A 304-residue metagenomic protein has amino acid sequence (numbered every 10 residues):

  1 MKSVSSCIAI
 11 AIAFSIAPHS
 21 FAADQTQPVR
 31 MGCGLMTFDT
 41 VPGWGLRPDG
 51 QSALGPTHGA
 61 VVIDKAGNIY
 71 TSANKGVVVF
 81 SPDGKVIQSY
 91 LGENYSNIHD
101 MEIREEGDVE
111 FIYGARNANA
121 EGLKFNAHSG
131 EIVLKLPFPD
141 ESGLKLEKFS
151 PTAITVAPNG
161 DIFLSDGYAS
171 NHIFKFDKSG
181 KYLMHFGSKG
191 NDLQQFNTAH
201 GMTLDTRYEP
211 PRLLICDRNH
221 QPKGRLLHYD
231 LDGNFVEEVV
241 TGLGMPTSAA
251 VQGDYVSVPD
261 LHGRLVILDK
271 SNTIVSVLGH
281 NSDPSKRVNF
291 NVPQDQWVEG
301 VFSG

Functional and structural regions predicted by a protein language model:
M1-S5: Positively charged n-region of N-terminal signal peptides that target proteins for export
C7-A17: Bacterial N-terminal signal peptides
P18-A22: Sec/Tat signal peptide C-region and signal peptidase I cleavage site
A23-G304: Eukaryotic scaffold repeat domains enriched in small/polar residues
